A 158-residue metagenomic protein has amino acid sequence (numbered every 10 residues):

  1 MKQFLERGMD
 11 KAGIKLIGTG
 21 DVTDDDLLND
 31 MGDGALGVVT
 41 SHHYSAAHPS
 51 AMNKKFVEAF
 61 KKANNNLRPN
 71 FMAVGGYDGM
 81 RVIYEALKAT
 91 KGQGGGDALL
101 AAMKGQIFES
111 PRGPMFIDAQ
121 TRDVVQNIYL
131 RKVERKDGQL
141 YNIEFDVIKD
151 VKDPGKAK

Functional and structural regions predicted by a protein language model:
M1-K158: Extracytosolic ligand-binding ectodomains
